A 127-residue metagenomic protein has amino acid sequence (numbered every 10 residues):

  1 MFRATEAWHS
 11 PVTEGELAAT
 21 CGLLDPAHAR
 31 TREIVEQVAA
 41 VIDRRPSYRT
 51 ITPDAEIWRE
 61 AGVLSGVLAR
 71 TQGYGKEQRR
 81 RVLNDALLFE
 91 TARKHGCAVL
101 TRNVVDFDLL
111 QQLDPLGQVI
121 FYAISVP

Functional and structural regions predicted by a protein language model:
M1-E16, T20-A40: Short, well-structured N-terminal submotif of metal-dependent ribonuclease cores
A7, T50-I51, Q118-A123: Conserved beta-strand scaffold positions in the cores of enzyme catalytic domains, especially in NTP/NDP-utilizing
V12-G15, E56, V105: Alpha-helix/helix-capping structural signal
E16, E60, L109: Phosphate- and divalent-cation-binding pockets in alpha/beta enzyme and binding domains that engage nucleotide-derived
A19-L24, Y48-A98: Active-site neighborhoods of divalent-metal-dependent phosphate/nucleic-acid chemistry enzymes
D25-H28, L68-A69, G117-V119: Short, hinge-like loop/turn segments at secondary-structure boundaries
A39-I51: Helix-adjacent hinge/juxtasegments
F89-P127: Acidic, PIN/NYN-like endoribonuclease modules and their adjacent C-terminal/linker elements
